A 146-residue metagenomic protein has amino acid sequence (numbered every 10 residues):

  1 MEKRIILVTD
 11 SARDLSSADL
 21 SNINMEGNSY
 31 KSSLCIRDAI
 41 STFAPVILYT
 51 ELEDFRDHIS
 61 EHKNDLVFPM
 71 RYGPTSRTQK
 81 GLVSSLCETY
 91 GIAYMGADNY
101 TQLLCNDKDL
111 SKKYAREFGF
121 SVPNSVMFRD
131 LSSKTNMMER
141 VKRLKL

Functional and structural regions predicted by a protein language model:
K3-L7, S60-K63, Q102-L146: Active-site nucleotide/adenylate-binding loops and adjacent lid/helix of ATP-dependent enzymes
K3-S17: Short beta-strand segments enriched in small/hydrophobic residues
I5, A44-I47, Y94, V122-P123: Hydrophobic anchor at the start of a short beta-strand that flanks the dinucleotide cofactor-binding loop
D14-S33: Glycine- and acidic-residue-enriched helix-capping/strand-helix junction motifs
S29-V46: A short, N-terminal amphipathic alpha-helix
V46-H58, T75: Glycine-rich, highly charged phosphate/nucleotide-binding loops
D65-N106, S121-M127: A short, GP-enriched loop/loop-strand-helix hinge that lies immediately N-terminal to, or at the N-terminal rim
